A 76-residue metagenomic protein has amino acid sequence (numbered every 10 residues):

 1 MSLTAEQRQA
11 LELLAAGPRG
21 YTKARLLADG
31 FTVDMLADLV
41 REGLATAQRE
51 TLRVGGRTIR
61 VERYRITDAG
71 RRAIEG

Functional and structural regions predicted by a protein language model:
M1-D29, V33-D34, I74-E75: Short amphipathic alpha-helical interface segments
S2, R53-T58: An alpha-helical, amphipathic repeat domain used for nucleic-acid recognition, typified by the mTERF helical solenoid
P18, L39, G56-T58: A generic structural signal for short, solvent-exposed coil/turn residues that cap or connect secondary-structure
L27-T46, V61: Short amphipathic alpha-helical interaction segments
A47-R53: Beta-hairpin "wing" of winged helix-turn-helix
R57-G76: Short, amphipathic alpha-helical interaction segments positioned at domain boundaries
